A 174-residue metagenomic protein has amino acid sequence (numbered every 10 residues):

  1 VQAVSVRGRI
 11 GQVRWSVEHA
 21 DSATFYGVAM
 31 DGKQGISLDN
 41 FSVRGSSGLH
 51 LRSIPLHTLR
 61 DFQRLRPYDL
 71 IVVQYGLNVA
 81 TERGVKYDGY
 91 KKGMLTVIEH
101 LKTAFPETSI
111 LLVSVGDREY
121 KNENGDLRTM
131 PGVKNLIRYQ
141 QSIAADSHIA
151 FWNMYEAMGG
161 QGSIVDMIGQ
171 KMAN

Functional and structural regions predicted by a protein language model:
V1-T96, T103: Conserved SGNH/GDSL esterase-like catalytic core that processes O-acyl groups on lipids and polysaccharides
D39, L111, A150-W152: Hydrophobic/aromatic beta-strand patches that form the interior of the parallel beta-sheet core in alpha/beta enzyme
R44-G48, L77-T81, G116-Y120, E156-Q161: Solvent-exposed loop/turn segments at secondary-structure junctions within structured extracellular/periplasmic domains
L56, D117-N174: Catalytic His-Asp segment of secreted/periplasmic serine-dependent ester chemistry enzymes
V73, L112-V113: Structural beta-sheet core signal
T96-T103, S142, D146: A generic structural signal for well-ordered alpha-helical segments enriched in polar/charged residues
F105-I110: A short helix->loop->beta-strand "cap" motif at the edges of active sites that frequently abuts
